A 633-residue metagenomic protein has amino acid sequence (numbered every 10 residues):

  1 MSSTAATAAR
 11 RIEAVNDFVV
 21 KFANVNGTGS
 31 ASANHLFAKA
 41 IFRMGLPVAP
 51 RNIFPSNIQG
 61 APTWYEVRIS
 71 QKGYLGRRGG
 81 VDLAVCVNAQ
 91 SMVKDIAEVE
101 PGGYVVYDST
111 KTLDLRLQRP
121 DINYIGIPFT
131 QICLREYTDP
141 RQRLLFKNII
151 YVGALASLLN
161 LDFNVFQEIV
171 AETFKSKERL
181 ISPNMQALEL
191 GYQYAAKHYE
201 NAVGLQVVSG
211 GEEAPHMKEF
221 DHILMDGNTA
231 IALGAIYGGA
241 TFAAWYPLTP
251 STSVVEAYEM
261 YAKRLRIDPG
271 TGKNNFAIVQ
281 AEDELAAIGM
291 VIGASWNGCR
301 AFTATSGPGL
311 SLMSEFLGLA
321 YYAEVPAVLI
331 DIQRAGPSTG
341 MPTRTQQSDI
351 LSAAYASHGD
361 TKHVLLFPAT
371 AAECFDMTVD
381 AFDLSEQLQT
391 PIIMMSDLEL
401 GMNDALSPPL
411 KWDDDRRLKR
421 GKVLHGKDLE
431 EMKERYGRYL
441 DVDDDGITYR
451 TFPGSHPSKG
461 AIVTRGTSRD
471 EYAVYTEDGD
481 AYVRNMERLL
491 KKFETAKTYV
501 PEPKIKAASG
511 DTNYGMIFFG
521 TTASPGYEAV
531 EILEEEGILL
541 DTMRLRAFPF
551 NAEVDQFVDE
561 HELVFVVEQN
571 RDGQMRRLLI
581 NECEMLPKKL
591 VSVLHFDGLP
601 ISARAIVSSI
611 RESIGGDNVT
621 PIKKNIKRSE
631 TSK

Functional and structural regions predicted by a protein language model:
S2-G238, F242-A244: Active-site cofactor/cluster-binding pocket
T4-A6, R51, V165-Q167, E178-Q186 (+8 more regions): Flexible, glycine/charged-enriched surface loops at secondary-structure junctions
A14-V99, F242-W245, T249-Y355, V364-S385 (+1 more regions): Thiamine diphosphate
D17, C133, F174, K197-F220 (+7 more regions): Gly-rich Lys/Arg/Thr-decorated short loops/hinges at beta-loop-alpha junctions or inter-strand turns that position
P55-I58, T112-L115, I132, T252 (+6 more regions): Short gly/pro/ser/thr-enriched loop/turn and capping motifs at secondary-structure boundaries
C86, V106-D108, P128, T305 (+4 more regions): Short beta-strand segments
V99-V105, P120-I122, F276, C299 (+3 more regions): A short helix->loop->beta-strand "cap" motif at the edges of active sites that frequently abuts
M217-K218, L224-G238, M377, F382-K633: Flexible, low-complexity linker and terminal segments
